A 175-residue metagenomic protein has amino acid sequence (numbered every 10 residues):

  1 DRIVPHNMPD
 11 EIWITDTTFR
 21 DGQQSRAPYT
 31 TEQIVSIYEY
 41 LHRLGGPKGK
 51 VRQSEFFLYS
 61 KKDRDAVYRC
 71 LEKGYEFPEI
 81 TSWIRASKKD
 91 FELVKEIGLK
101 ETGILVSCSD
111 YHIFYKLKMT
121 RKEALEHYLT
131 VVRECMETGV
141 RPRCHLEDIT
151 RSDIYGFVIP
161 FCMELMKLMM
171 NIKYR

Functional and structural regions predicted by a protein language model:
R2-H6, T17-F19, I80: Domain-level signal for soluble alpha/beta catalytic cores
V4-I14, Q24-K50, R69, K73 (+1 more regions): Alpha/beta enzyme core
T18, F57, I149: Anionic group-transfer/hydrolysis microenvironments
G22, A27, K62-R64: Residues in flexible loops and secondary-structure boundaries
K50-F57: Divalent metal-dependent hydrolysis catalytic cores, especially in the metallo-beta-lactamase
L58-W83, S87-L93: N-terminal active-site wall of soluble small-molecule enzyme domains
